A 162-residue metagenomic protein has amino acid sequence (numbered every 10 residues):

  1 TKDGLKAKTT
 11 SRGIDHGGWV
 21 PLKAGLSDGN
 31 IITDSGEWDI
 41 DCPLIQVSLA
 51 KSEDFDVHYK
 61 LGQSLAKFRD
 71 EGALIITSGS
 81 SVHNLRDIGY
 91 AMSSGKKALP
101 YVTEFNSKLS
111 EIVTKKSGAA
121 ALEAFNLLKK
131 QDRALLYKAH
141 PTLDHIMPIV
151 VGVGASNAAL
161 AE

Functional and structural regions predicted by a protein language model:
T1-T9: A short aromatic-anchored loop/beta-hairpin motif
G4, D28, C42-L44, L49-D56 (+3 more regions): Surface-exposed, charge/polar-rich loops and edge strands
R12-G13, A73, S78-S81: Short, well-ordered beta-to-alpha junction loops that form the rim of enzyme active sites and present histidine/acidic
D15-L44: A short mid-domain helix/strand-loop element embedded in enzyme catalytic domains that forms or borders the active-site
